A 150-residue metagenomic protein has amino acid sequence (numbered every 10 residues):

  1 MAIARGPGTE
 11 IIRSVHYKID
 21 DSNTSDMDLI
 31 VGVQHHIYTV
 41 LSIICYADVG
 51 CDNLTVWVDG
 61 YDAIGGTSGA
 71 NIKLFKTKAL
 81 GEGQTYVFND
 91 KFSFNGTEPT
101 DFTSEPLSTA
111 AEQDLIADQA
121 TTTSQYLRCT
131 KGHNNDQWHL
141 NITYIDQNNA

Functional and structural regions predicted by a protein language model:
M1-H35, Y46-T55, E112-A150: C-terminal interaction-tip segments
A2-A4, G65, T77-A79, F92 (+1 more regions): Compositionally biased, low-complexity repeat tracts
R13-Y17, N71-E82: Solvent-exposed serine/threonine-rich low-complexity stretches and specific carbohydrate-binding patches
G50-K76: Short, surface-exposed beta-strand/strand-loop-strand elements in extracellular ectodomains
G83-Q84, N134: A short acidic, glycine/proline-enriched capping/turn motif at secondary-structure boundaries, especially helix N-cap
Q84-Y126: Beta-sandwich interaction modules
